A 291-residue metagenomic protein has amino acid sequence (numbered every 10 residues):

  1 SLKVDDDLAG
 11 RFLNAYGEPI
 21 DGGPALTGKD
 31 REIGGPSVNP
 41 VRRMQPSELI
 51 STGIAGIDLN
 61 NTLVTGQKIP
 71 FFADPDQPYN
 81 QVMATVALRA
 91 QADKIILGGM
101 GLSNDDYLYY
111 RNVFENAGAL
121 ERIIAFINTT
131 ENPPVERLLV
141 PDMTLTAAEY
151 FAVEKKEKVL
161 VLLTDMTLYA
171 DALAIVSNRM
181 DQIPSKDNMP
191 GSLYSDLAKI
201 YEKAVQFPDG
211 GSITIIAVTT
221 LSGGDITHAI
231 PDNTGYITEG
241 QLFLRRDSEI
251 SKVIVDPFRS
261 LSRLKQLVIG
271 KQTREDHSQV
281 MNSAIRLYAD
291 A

Functional and structural regions predicted by a protein language model:
S1-T52: Acidic-enriched and Gly/Ser
N14, E18-D21, I57, P70 (+1 more regions): Short, electropositive, low-hydrophobicity segments enriched in small/polar residues
G53-L59: Short, charged beta->alpha transition segments
L59-A291: P-loop NTPase catalytic core
